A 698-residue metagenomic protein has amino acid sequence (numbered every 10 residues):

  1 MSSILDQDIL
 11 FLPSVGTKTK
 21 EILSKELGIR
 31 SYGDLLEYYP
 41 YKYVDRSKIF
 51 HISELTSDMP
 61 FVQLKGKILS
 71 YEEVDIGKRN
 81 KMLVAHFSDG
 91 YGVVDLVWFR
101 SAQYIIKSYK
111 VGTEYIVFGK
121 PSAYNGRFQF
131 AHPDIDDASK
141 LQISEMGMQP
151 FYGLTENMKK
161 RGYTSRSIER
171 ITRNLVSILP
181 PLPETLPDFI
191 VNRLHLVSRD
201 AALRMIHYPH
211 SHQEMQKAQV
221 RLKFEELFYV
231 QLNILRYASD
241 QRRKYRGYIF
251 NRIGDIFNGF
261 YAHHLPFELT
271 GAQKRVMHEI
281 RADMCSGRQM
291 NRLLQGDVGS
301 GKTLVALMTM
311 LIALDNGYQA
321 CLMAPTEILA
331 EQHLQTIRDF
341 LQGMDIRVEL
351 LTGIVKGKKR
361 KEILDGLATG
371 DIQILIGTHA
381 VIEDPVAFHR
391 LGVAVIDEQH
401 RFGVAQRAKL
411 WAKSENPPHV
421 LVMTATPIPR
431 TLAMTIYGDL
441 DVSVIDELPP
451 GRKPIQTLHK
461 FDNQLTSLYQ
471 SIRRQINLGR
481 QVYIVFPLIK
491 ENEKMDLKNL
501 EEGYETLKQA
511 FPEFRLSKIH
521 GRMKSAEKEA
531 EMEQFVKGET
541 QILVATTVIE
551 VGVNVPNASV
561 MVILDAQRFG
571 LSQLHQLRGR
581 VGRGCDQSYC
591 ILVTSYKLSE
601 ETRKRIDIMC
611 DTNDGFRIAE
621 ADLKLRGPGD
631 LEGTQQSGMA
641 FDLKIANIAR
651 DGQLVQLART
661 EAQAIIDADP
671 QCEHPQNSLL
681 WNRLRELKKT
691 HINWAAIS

Functional and structural regions predicted by a protein language model:
Y38-I68: OB-fold nucleic-acid-binding modules
V74-H264: Upstream accessory/linker segments immediately N-terminal to the RecA-like ATPase cores of bacterial MutS and a subset
F267-M277: N-terminal pre-Walker A segment at the start of P-loop NTPase domains
R275-H278, Q289-I608, Q671: Inter-lobe coupling/hinge segments of SF2-like helicase ATPases
E513, M532-I542, I549-P556, M561-L564 (+4 more regions): Accessory helical-bundle/CTD segments and flexible terminal tails appended to RecA-like ATPase motors
